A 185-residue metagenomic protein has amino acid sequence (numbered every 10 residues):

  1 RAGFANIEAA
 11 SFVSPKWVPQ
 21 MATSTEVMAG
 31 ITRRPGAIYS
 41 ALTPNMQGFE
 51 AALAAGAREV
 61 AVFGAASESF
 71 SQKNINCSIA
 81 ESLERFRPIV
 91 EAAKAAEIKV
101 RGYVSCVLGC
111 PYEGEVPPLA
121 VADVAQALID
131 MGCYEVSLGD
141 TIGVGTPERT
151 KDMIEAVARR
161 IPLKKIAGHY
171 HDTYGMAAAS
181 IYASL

Functional and structural regions predicted by a protein language model:
R1, A37-M46, Q72-I79, C106-A120 (+1 more regions): Active-site mouth loops of central-metabolism enzymes
F4-I31, F63-C77, L108-Y112, S137-E148: Glycine-rich, proline-tolerant flexible connector loops at the mouths of alpha/beta enzymes
N6, E26-E59: Active-site cofactor/substrate anionic-group-binding motifs, chiefly glycine- and Lys/Arg-rich phosphate-binding loops
W17-A41, A80-S105, Q126, T150-G168: Alpha-helix-loop-beta-strand connector modules within alpha/beta enzyme cores
Q20-M21, E50-G56, Y112-V121, T146-A158 (+1 more regions): Distinct, well-ordered alpha-helical segments
R58-S67, R101-S105: Non-cysteine beta-strand/loop elements that form the S-adenosyl-L-methionine
T141-L185: Catalytic alpha/beta core domains of metabolic enzymes, predominantly
